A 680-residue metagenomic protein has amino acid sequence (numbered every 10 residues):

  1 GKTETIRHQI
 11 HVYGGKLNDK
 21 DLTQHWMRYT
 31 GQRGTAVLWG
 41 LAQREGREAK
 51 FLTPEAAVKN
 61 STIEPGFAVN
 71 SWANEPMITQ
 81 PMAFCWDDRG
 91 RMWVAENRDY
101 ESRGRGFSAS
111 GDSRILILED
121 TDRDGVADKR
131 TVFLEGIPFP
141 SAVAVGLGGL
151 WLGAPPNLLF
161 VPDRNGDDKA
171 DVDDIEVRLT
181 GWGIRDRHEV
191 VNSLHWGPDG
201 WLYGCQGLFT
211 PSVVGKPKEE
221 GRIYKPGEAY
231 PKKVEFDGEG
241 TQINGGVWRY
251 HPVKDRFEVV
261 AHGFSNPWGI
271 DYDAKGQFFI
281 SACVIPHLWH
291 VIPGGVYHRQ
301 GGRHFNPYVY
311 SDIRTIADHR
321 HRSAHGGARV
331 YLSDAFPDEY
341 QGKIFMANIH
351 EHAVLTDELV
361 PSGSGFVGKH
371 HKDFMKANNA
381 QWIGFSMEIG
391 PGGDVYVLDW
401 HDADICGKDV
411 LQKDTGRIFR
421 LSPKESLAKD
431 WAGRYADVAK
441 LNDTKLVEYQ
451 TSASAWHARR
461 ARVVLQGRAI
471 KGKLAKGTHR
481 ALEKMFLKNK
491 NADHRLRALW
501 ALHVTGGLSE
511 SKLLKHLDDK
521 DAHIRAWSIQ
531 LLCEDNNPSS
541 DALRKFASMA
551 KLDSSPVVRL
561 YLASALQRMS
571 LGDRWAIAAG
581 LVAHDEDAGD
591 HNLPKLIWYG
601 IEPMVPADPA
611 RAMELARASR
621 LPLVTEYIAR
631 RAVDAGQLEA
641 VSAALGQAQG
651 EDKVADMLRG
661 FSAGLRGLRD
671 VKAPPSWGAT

Functional and structural regions predicted by a protein language model:
G1-I6, R44, E96, T210 (+1 more regions): Short intrinsically disordered, low-complexity coil segments enriched in acidic
G1-V12, A328: Short Pro-Gly-centered flexible turn/kink motifs
V12-G14, L332, E425, P603: Non-catalytic surface loops within mature trypsin-like serine protease
G14-L41: Terminal connector regions
G15-T23, D255, A335-P337, K471-K476: Surface-exposed helix-capping loop/turn segments at secondary-structure junctions
G40-E448, W456, V464-Q466, S509: Beta-propeller domains with acidic blade repeats across secreted/periplasmic ectodomains and cytosolic WD/CNH propellers
L398, D414, L421-T680: Long, ordered, helix-rich scaffold segments
